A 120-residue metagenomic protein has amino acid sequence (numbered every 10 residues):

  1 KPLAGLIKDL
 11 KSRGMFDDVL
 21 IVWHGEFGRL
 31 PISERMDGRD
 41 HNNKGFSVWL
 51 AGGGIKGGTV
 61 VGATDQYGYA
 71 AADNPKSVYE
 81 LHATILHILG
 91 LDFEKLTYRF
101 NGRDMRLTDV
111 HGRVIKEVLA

Functional and structural regions predicted by a protein language model:
K1-A120: Ligand-binding pockets and gating/stacking loops
